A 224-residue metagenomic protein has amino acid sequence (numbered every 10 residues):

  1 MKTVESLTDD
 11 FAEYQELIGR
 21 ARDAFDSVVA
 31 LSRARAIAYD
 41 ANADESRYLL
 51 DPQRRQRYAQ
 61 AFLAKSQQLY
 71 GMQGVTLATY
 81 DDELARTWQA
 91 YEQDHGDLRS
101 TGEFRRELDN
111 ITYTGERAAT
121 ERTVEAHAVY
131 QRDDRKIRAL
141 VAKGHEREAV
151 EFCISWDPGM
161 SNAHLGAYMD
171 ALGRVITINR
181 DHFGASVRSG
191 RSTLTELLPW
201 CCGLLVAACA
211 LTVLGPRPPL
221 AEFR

Functional and structural regions predicted by a protein language model:
M1-E13, C202-R224: Juxtamembrane interface at the cytosolic side of transmembrane helices
V4-Q15, A21, F25, V29: Interfacial "cap-and-anchor" motif at the non-cytosolic start of specific transmembrane alpha-helices
R20-R122, E148-C153: Membrane-proximal N-terminal soluble sensing/regulatory segments of transmembrane proteins
D26, C153-S161, L194-L198: Individual transmembrane alpha-helices with interfacial aromatic-anchor signatures
R47-L50, R54, K143, T177 (+1 more regions): Heptad-repeat coiled-coil alpha-helices
T101-M169, V187: Polar/charged, Q/E/K-enriched amphipathic alpha-helical segments with strong coiled-coil propensity that act as
L165-G190: Juxtamembrane amphipathic/hinge helix adjacent to a transmembrane helix
S189-A207: N-terminal membrane-entry
